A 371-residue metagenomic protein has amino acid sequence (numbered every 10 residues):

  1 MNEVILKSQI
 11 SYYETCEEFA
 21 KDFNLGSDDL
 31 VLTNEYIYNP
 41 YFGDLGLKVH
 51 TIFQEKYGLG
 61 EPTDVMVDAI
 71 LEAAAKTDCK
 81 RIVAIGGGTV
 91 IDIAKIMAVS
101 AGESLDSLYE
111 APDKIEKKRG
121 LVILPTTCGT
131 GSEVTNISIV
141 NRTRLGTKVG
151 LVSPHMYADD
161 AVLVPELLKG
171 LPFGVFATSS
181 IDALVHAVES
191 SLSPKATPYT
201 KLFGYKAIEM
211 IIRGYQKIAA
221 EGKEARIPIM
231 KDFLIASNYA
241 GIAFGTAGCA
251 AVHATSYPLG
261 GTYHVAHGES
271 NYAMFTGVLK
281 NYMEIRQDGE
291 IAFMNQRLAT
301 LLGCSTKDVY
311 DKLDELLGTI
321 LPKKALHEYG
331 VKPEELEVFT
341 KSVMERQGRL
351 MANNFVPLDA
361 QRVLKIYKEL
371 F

Functional and structural regions predicted by a protein language model:
M1-R81, L326: ATP/NTP phosphate-donor binding region
L71-E72, H155-A161, T246-V252: Acidic-glycine-rich active-site phosphate/pyrophosphate-binding loop
G88: Acidic-aromatic/histidine active-site loop/patch
D92-E103: DPxDG-like acidic metal-binding loop motif
G102-P198, E290: A glycine/threonine-rich phosphate-anchoring loop and its flanking beta-alpha core in nucleotide/phosphate-binding
H155, R297-F371: C-terminal charged capping/lid subdomain of soluble metabolic enzymes
S190-K312: Active-site segments that bind and position negatively charged phosphate/pyrophosphate groups
